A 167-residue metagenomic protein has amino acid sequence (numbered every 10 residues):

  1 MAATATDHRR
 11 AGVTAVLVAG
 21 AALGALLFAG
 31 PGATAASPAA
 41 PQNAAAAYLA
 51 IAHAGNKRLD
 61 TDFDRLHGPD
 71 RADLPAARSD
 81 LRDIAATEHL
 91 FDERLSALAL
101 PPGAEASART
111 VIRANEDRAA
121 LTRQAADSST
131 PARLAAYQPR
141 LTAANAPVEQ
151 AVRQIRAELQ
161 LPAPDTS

Functional and structural regions predicted by a protein language model:
M1-R9: N-terminal secretory signal peptides that target proteins for export/translocation
R10-G24: Sec-dependent N-terminal signal peptides
G24-N43: C-terminal region of N-terminal signal peptides and the immediate post-cleavage residues of exported proteins
A40-Q124, R133-T166: Alpha-helical segments in soluble extracytoplasmic regions
D127: Conserved alpha-helical segments that form or flank metal/cofactor-binding pockets of metalloenzymes
